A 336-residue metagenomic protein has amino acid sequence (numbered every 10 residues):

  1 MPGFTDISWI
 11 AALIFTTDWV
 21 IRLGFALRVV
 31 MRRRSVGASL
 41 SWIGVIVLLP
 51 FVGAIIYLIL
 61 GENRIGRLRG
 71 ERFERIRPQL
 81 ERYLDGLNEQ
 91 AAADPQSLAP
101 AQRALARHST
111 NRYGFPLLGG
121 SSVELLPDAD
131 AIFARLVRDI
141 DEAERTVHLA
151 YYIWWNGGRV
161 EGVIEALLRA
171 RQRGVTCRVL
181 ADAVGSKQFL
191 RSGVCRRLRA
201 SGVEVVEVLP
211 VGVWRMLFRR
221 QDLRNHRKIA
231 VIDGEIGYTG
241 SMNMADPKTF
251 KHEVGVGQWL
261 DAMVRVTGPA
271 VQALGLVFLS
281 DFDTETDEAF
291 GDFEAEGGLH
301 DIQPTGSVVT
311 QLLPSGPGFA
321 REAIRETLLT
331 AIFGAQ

Functional and structural regions predicted by a protein language model:
M1-G334: N-terminal localization/anchoring segments of enzymes in phospholipid and broader phosphate metabolism
